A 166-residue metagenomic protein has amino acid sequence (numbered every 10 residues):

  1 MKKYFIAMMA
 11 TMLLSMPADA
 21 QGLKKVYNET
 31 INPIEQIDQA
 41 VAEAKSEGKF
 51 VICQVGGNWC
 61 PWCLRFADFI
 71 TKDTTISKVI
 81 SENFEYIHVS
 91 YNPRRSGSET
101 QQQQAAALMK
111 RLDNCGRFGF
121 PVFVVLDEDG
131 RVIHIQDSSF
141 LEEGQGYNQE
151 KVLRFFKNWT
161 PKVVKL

Functional and structural regions predicted by a protein language model:
Y4-L14: Sec-dependent N-terminal signal peptides
M16-A20: Sec/Tat signal peptide C-region and signal peptidase I cleavage site
I31-P33, I76-Q103: Thiol-based oxidoreductase modules, predominantly thioredoxin-like and allied folds used for disulfide exchange
P33-V51: A short beta-strand-turn-helix
E47-P61: Short active-site neighborhood of thiol/selenol oxidoreductases, capturing the structured segment around
C60-C63, F123: The canonical Cys-X-X-Cys-His
L64-S81: Typically the conserved alpha-helix immediately C-terminal to a functionally engaged Cys/Sec in thioredoxin-like
R117-K165: Non-catalytic, surface beta->alpha helical segment in thiol-disulfide oxidoreductase systems
